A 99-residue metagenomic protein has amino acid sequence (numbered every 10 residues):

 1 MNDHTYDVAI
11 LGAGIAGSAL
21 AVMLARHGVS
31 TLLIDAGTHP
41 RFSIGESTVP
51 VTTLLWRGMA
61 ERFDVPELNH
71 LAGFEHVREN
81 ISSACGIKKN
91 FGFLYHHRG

Functional and structural regions predicted by a protein language model:
N2-A16, L32: Beta1/beta-strand and adjacent pyrophosphate-binding region of the FAD-binding site in flavoprotein oxidoreductases
T5, G28, K88-N90: A structure-centric signal for secondary-structure junctions around beta-strands
A9, A25-E46: Glycine-rich FAD pyrophosphate-binding loop
A13, M23, I81-C85: Short secondary-structure boundary/capping segments within folded domains
A16, L20, H39: Conserved Rossmann-like nucleotide-cofactor binding loop
L20-V29, L55: A short, Lys/Arg-enriched amphipathic alpha-helix followed by its capping loop at the start of a domain
R41-R98: N-terminal FAD cofactor-binding segment of flavoenzymes
